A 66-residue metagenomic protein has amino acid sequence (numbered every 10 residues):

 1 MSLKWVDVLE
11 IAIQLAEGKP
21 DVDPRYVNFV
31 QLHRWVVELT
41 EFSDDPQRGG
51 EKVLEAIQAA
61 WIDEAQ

Functional and structural regions predicted by a protein language model:
M1-Q66: A charge-rich, low-complexity, intrinsically flexible signal that marks solvent-exposed coils, linkers, repeats
